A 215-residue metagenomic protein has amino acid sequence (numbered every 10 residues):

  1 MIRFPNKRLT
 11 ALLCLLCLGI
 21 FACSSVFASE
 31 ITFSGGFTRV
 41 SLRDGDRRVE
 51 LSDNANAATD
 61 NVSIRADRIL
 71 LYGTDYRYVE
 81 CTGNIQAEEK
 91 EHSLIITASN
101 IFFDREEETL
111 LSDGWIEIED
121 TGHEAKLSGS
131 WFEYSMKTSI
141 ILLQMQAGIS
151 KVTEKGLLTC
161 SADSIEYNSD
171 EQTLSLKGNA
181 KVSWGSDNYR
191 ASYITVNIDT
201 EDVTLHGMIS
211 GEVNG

Functional and structural regions predicted by a protein language model:
M1-G215: Mature-chain termini and adjacent capping regions
